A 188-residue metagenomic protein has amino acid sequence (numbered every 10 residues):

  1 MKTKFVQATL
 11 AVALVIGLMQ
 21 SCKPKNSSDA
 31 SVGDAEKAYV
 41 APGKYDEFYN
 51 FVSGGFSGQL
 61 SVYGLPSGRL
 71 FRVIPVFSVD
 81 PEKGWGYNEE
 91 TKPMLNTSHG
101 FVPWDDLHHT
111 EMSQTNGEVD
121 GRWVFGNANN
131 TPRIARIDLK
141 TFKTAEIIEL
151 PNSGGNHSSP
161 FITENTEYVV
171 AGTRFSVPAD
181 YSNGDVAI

Functional and structural regions predicted by a protein language model:
L18-S21: C-terminal motif of bacterial Sec signal peptides marking the signal peptidase cleavage site
K23-K25: Bacterial signal peptide processing site
E36-F48, H109-M112, G121, A171-I188: Short, conserved, GDST-rich strand-edge loop motifs in beta-rich repeat architectures
K37-Y39, E82-Y87, P103-T115, N152-I162: Repeated scaffold domains used in trafficking and secretory/extracellular systems, primarily beta-propellers
Y49-V52, W123-G126, Y168-V170: Conserved beta-propeller blade signature
S57-G58, T131-P132, F175-A179: Short glycine/acidic-enriched loop and turn motifs that connect beta-strands
Q59-L95, G126-P151: Beta-propeller domains
L139-I188: Asp-box/WD-like beta-propeller blade repeats and closely related beta-sheet repeat scaffolds
